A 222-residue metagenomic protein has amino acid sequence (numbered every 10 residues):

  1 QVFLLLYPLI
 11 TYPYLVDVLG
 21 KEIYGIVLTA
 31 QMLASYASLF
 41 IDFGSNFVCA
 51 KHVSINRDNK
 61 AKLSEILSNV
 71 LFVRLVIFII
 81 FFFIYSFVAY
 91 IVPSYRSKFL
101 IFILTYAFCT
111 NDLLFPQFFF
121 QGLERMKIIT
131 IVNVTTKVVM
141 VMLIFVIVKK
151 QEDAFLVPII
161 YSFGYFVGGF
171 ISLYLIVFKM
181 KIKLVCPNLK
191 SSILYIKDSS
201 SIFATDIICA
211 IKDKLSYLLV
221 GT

Functional and structural regions predicted by a protein language model:
Q1, S35, V70, R74 (+9 more regions): Residue-level signature of transmembrane alpha-helical cores of multipass secondary-active transporters and flippases
Q1-N46, F82, S86, V141 (+1 more regions): Signature of the first transmembrane helix
V16, S54, A89, Q121 (+2 more regions): Helix-capping/transition residues at the boundaries of transmembrane alpha-helices and the short helical linkers
L19-A30, N56-N69, I79-T110, K150-P158: Membrane-interface helix-capping segments at transmembrane helix termini in multi-pass transporters
L19-I23, A37-F72, Q121-K127: Transmembrane-helix boundary and interhelical linker motifs in polytopic inner-membrane proteins
T29, Y106, T130-M180: Hydrophobic alpha-helical transmembrane segments
C109-V132: Membrane-interface junctions at transmembrane-helix termini in multi-pass inner-membrane proteins
K127, A154-I160, S172-Y217: Interhelical loop/hinge segments that connect adjacent transmembrane helices in multipass membrane
